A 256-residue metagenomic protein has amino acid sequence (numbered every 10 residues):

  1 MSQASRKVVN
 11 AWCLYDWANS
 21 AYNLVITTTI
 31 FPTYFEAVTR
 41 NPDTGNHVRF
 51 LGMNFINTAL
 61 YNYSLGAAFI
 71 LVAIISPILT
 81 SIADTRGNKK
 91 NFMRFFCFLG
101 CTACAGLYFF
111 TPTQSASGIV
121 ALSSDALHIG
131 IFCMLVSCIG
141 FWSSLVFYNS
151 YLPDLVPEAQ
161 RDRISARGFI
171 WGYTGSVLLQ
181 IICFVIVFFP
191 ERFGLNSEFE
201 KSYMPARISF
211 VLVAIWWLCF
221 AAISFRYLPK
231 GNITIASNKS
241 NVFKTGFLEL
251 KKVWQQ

Functional and structural regions predicted by a protein language model:
S2-F69, L127: Helix-loop boundary and gating motifs at the non-cytosolic
S2-N10, P229-Q256: Juxtamembrane intracellular "pre-TM" segments in multi-pass secondary transporters
Q3-K7, I56, L60, A121-D125 (+6 more regions): Juxtamembrane/transmembrane-helix boundary motifs in multi-pass membrane proteins
A11-T28, S64-S81, N88-A103, I129-G194 (+2 more regions): Substrate-agnostic recognition of the 12-TM MFS/MFS-like secondary transporter fold
P32-T39, I78-T80, L250-W254: Short, well-ordered amphipathic alpha-helices
E36-N57, T113-L122, V185-P205: Extracellular/lumenal inter-transmembrane loop segments of multi-pass membrane transporters
A73, R94-S124: C-terminal ends and interior cores of transmembrane alpha-helices in multi-pass membrane transporters/permeases
